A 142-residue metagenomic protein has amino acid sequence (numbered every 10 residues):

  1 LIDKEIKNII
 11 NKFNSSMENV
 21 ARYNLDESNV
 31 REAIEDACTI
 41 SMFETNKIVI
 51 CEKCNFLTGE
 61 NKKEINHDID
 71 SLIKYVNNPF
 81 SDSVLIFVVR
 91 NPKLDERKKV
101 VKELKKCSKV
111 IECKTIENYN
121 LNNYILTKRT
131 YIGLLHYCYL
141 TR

Functional and structural regions predicted by a protein language model:
L1-R142: Conserved beta/loop motifs at nucleotide-recognition and modification sites
